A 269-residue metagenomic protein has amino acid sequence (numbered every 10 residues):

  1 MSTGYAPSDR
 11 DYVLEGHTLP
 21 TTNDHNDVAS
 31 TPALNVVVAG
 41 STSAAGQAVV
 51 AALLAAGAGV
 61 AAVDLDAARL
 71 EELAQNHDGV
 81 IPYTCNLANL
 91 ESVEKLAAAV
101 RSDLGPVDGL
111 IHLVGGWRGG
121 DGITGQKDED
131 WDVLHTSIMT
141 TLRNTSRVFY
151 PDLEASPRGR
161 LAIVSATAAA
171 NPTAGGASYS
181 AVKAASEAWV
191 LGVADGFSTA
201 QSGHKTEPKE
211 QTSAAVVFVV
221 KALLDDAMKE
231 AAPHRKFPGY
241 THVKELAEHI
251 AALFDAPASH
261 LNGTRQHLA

Functional and structural regions predicted by a protein language model:
L14-G16, H204-V219, L223-D226, E230-A269: C-terminal helical subdomain
N26-A61: Canonical Rossmann dinucleotide-binding motif of NAD(H)/NADP(H)-dependent dehydrogenases/reductases, specifically
A39, V107-G115, I138, I163 (+1 more regions): Rossmann-fold scaffold of SDR-type NAD(P)-dependent oxidoreductases
N76-E91: Rossmann-fold cofactor-recognition segment
E94, G115-V133, G175-S178: Conserved mid-core segment of classical short-chain dehydrogenase/reductases
A98, S102, T136-P157, D195 (+1 more regions): Amphipathic alpha-helical dimer-interface segment in Rossmann-like NAD(P)H-dependent oxidoreductases
T124-R143, A162, S186: Catalytic Tyr-X3-Lys loop
E154, R158-K209: Catalytic loop of short-chain dehydrogenase/reductase
